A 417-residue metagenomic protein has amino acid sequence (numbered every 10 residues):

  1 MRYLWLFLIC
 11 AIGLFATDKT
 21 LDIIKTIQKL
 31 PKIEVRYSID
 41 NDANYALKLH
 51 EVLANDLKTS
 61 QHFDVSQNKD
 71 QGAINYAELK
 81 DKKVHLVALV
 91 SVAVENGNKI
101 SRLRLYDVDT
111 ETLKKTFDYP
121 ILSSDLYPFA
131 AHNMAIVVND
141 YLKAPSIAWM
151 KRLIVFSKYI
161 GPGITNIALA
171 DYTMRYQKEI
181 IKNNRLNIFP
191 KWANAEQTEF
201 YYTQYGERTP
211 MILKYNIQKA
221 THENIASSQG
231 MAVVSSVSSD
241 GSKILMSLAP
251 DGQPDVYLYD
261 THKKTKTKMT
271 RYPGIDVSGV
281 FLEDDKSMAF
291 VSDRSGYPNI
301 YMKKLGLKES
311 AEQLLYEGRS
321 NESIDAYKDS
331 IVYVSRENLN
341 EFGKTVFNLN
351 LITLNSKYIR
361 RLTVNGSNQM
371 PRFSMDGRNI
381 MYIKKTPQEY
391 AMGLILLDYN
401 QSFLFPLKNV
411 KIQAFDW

Functional and structural regions predicted by a protein language model:
T17-L30, T110-K114, I121-E179: C-terminal/domain-edge helix-coil "capping" segments
D22-L79: Short beta-strand->alpha-helix linker/helix-N-cap micro-motif that forms a surface specificity/interaction loop
I74-M134: Amphipathic beta-strand/beta-sheet edge segments enriched in Tyr/Trp
P145, W149-M150, N194-E196, S239-D240 (+3 more regions): Residue-level detector of Asp-centered blade-edge/turn motifs that repeat once per structural unit in beta-propeller
I154, E199-F200, G241-L245, M288-A289 (+2 more regions): Hydrophobic beta-strand positions that form the internal "hydrophobic ladder" of WD40/Gbeta-like beta-propeller blades
Y159-N166, T203-M211, S227-G230, S247-V256 (+6 more regions): A flexible loop/linker signature enriched in serine peptidases of the S9 family
D171-L186, N216-M231, Y259-V277, K303-S320 (+2 more regions): Multi-bladed beta-propeller domains
